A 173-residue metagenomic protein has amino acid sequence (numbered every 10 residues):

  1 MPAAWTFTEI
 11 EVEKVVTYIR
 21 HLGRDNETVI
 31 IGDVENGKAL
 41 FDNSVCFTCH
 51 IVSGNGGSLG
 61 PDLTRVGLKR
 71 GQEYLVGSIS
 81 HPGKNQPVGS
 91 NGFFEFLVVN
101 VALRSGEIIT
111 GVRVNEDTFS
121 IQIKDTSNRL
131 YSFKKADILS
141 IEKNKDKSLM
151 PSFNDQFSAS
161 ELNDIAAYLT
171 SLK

Functional and structural regions predicted by a protein language model:
M1-G23, T28-G32, I165, L169: Aromatic- and Gly/Pro-enriched helix-to-coil junctions and flexible linker segments
M1-V12, G32, L59-V66, P82-E116 (+2 more regions): Axial heme c-ligation environment in periplasmic c-type cytochrome domains
A4-T6, R20-H21, D42, C49-G56 (+3 more regions): Detector for the c-type heme attachment site
R24, C46, K84-P87: Generic structural signal for secondary-structure transition and capping sites
V29-S53: Sequence/structural segment immediately N-terminal to covalent heme-attachment motifs in c-type and related
D62-G77: Conserved glycine-bearing catalytic or ligand-binding loops at nucleotide- and phosphate-handling centers of large
